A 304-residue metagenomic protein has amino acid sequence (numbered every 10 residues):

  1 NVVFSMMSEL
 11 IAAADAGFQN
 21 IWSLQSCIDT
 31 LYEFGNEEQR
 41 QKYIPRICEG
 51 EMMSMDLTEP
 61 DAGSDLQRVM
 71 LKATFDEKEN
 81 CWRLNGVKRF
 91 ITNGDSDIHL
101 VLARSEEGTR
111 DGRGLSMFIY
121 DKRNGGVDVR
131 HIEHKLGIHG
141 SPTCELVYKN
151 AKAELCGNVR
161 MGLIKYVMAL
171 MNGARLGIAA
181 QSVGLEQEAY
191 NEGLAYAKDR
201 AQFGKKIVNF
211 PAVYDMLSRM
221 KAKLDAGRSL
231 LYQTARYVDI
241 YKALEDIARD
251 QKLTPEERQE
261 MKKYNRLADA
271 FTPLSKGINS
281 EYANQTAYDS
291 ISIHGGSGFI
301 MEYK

Functional and structural regions predicted by a protein language model:
N1, D56, I138, A243 (+2 more regions): Alpha-helix capping/hinge segments and adjacent helical runs
N1-E49, I91-G94: Internal helix-loop-helix
S26-F34, L57-A62, I207-R219, Y237 (+1 more regions): Conserved short loop/turn motifs at secondary-structure junctions
E49-L57: A short, Trp-centered hydrophobic/proline-enriched beta-strand micro-motif
A73-T74: A structural signal for short hydrophobic beta-strand segments in well-ordered beta-sheet cores
N80-V127: A short core secondary-structure module
R123-G126, R130, P142-A174, N191-N209: A glycine-rich, basic-preceded beta-loop-alpha segment at the flavin cofactor/substrate interface of flavin-utilizing
R175-P255: Extended amphipathic alpha-helical segments enriched in small hydrophobics
